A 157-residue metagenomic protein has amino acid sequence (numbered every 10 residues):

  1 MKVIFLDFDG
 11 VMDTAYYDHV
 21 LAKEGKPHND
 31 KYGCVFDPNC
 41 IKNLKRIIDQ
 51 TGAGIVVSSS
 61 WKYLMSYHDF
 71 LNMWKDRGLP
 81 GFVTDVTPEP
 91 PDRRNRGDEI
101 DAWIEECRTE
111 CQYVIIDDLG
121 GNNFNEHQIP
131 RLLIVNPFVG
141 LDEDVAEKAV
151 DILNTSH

Functional and structural regions predicted by a protein language model:
M1-V3, C111-Q112: Hydrophobic/aromatic side chains embedded in well-ordered alpha-helices
K2-R93: Alpha-helical substrate-recognition element adjacent to the catalytic core
H68-H157: C-terminal cap/substrate-recognition subdomain and adjoining C-terminal extension of metal-dependent phosphatase-like
